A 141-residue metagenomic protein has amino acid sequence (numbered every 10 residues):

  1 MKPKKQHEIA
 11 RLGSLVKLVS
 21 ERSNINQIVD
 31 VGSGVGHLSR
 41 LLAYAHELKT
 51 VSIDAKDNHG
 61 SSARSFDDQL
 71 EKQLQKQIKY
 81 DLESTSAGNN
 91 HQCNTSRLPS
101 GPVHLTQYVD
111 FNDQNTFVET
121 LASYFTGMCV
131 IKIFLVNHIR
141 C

Functional and structural regions predicted by a protein language model:
M1-S23: Conserved Class I S-adenosyl-L-methionine-dependent methyltransferase catalytic core
P3, D30-G36: Class I SAM-dependent methyltransferase "Motif I" SAM/SAH-binding loop
I9, G60-S61: Short alpha-helix immediately C-terminal to the canonical SAM-binding loop
Q27-V29, C129: Structural motif
G36-E47: Conserved SAM-binding loop of SAM-dependent methyltransferases across substrates and taxa, primarily the Class I
K49-D54: Conserved SAM-binding motif I beta-strand of class I
R64-G127: S-adenosyl-L-methionine
M128-C141: Eukaryotic endomembrane system proteins
